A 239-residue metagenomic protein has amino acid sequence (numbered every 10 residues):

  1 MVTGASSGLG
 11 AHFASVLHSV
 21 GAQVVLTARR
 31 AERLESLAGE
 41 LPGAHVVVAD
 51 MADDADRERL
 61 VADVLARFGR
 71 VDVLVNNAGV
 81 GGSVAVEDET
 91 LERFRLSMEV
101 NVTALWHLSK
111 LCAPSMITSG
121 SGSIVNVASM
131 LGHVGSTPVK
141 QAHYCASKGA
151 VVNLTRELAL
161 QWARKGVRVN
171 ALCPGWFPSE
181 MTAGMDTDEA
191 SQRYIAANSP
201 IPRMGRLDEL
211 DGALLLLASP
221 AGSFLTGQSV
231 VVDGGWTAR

Functional and structural regions predicted by a protein language model:
S6-S7: Conserved glycine-rich cofactor-binding loop
V75, A163, R168, L225-G227: Short, small/polar-rich loop/turn modules that mediate ligand/substrate recognition or access, typified
A85-V86, T90-R95, I124, S191 (+1 more regions): Substrate-binding pocket helix/loop in short-chain dehydrogenase/reductase
S109, S147, T155: Active-site helix of classical SDR
P114, L160-Q161, S223: Alpha-helical segment proximal to the catalytic Tyr-Lys
S129: Residue(s) in the substrate-gating loop at a strand-loop-helix junction that position the organic substrate next
L215, T226-R239: Short C-terminal tail/terminal secondary-structure segment of NAD(P)H-dependent dehydrogenase/reductase domains
